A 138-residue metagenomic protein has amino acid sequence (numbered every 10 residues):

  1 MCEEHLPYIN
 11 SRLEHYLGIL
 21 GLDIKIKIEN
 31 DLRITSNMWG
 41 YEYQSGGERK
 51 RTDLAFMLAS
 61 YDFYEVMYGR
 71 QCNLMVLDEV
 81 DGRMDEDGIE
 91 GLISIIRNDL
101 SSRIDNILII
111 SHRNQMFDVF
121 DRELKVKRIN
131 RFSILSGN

Functional and structural regions predicted by a protein language model:
M1-N138: Terminal ABC-like ATPase head and other globular end-domains that cap long coiled-coil arms in SMC/Rad50/SbcC-family
